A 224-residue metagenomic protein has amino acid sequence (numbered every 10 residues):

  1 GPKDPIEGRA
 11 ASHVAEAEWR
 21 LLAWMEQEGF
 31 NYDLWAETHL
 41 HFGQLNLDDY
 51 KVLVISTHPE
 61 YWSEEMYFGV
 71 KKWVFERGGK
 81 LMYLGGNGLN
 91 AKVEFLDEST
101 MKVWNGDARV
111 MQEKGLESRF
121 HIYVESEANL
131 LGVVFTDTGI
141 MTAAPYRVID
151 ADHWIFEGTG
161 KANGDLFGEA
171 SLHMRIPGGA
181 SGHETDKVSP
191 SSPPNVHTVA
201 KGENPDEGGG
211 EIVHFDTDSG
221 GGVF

Functional and structural regions predicted by a protein language model:
G1-D49: Aromatic-Pro/Gly-enriched surface loop or interdomain linker that acts as a lid/target-recognition segment
A23, G208-S219: Short, surface-exposed beta-strand/loop micro-motifs that present aromatic residues
Q27-D33, D48-V52, E76-L81, P193-N195 (+1 more regions): Loop/turn elements at helix/coil->beta-strand transitions in domains of secreted/extracellular proteins
Y32-L40, K201-V213: A Trp-anchored, charged/polar loop motif used as the substrate-binding/catalytic surface of acyl/ester-handling
L40-G43, E60-E64, P205-D206: Acidic-and-aromatic substrate-binding clefts and catalytic sites of carbohydrate-active enzymes
L45-K51, E113-L116, Y123, I212-T217 (+1 more regions): Residue-level recognition of alpha-helix boundary/capping or hinge positions
L47-L96: Short alpha-beta junction capping motif
L89-D206: An acidic, glycine-rich "communication" segment
